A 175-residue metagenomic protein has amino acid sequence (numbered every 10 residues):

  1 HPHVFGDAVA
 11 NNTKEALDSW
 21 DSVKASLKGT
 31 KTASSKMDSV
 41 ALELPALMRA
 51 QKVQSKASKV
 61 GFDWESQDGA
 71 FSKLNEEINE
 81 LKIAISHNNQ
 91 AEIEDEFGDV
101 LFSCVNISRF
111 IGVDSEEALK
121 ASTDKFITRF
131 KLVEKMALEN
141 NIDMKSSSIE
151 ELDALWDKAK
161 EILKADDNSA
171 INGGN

Functional and structural regions predicted by a protein language model:
P2-F97, F102-N175: Flexible "arm" and connector segments at domain edges
